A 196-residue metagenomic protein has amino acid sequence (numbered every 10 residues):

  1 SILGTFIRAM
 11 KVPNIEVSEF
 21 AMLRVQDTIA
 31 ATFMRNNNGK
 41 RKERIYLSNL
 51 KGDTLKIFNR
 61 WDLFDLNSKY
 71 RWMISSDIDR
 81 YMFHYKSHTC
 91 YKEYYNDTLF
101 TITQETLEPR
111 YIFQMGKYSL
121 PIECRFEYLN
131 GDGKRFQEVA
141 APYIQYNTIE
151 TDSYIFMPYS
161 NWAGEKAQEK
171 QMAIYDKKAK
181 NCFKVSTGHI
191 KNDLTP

Functional and structural regions predicted by a protein language model:
S1, M22, D27-G39, D79-T101 (+2 more regions): Short beta-strand elements that form the blades of beta-propeller/WD-repeat-like and other beta-sheet-rich scaffold
S1-I15, G39-I74, T98-P142, G164-P196: Surface-exposed loop/turn elements that mediate protein-protein interactions on large endomembrane-trafficking
V17-E19: Intrinsically disordered, low-complexity acidic/Q/S/K-rich activation/interaction tracts characteristic
